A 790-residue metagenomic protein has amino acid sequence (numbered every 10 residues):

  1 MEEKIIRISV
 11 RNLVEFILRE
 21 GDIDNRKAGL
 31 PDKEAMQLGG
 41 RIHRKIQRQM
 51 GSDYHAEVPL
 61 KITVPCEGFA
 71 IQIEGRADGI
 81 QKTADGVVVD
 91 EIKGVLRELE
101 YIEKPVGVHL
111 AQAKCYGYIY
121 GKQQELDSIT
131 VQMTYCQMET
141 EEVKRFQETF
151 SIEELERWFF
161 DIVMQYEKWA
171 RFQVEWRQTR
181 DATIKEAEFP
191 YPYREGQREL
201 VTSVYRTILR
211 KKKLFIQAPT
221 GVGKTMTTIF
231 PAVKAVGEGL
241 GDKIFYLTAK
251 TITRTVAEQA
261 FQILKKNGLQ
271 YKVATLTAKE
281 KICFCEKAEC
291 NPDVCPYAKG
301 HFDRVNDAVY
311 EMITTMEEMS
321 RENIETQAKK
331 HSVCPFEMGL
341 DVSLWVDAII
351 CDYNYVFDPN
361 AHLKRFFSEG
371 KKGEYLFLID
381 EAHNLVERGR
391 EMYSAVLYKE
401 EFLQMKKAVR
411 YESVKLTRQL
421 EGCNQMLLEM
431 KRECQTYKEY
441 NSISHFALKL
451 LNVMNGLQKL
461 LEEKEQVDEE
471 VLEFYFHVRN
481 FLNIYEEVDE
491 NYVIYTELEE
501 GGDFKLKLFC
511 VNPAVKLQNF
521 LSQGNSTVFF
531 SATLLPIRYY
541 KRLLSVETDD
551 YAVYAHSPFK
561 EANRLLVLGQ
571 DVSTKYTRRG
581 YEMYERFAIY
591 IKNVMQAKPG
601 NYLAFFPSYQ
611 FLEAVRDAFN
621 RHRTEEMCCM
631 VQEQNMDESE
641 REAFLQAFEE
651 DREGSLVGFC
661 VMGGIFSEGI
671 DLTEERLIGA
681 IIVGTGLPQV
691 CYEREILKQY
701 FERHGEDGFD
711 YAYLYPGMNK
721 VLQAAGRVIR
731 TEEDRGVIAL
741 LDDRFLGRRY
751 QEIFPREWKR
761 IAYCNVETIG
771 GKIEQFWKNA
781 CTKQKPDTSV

Functional and structural regions predicted by a protein language model:
M1-D85: Metal-dependent nuclease catalytic cores that hydrolyze phosphodiester bonds in DNA/RNA, characterized by
I62-E156: Mg2+/Mn2+-dependent nuclease catalytic core
E175-Q217: Conserved pre-motif I regulatory segment
A187, L240-I349, F357, K407 (+4 more regions): A substrate-engagement module of RecA-like helicase motors
L209-P231: Walker A/P-loop
T228, T255, H331-A348, D352-N455 (+3 more regions): Signature of the SF2 helicase/ATPase Hel1-core->accessory helical subdomain module
I324-I349, N360-F367, L457-S573, R578 (+4 more regions): A contiguous, basic/glycine-rich beta-loop/short-helix subdomain that forms a polymer-engagement track
L565, Q570-E582, Q632-L746: Conserved RecA-like P-loop NTPase helicase motor core
